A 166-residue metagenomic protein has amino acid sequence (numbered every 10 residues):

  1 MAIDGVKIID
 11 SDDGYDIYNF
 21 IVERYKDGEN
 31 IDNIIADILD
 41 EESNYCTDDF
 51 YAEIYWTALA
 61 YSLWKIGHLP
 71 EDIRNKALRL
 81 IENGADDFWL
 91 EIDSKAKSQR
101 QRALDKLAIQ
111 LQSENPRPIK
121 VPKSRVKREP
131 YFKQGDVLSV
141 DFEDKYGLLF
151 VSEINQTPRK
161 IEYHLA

Functional and structural regions predicted by a protein language model:
M1-L39: Short terminal alpha-helical segments
A2, I17, Y51-W64, Q101-L104: Amphipathic alpha-helical elements of HEAT/ARM-like alpha-solenoid repeat scaffolds that form extended
A36-W56, H68: Ser/Thr/Pro/Gly-rich low-complexity disordered regions
K65-R102: Extended boundary segments
A96-K133: Mixed-charge, Lys/Arg-rich low-complexity intrinsically disordered regions
Q134-F142: A generic structural signal for residues embedded in beta-strands
K145-Q156: Short beta-strand-centered aromatic/proline hotspots
I154-A166: Basic/aromatic-rich interaction segments and small domains that mediate binding to polyanionic partners
